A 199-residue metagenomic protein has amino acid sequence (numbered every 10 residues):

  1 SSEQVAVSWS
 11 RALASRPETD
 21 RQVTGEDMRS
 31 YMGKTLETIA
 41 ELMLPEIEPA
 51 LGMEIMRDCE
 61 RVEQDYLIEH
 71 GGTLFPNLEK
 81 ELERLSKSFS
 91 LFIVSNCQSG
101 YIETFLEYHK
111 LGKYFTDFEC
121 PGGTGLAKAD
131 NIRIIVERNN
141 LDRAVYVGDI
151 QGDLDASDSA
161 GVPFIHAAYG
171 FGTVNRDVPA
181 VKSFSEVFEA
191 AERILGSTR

Functional and structural regions predicted by a protein language model:
S1-E26: Active-site neighborhood of HAD-like aspartate-dependent phosphohydrolases
V5, L36, L74, K128: Conserved donor sugar-nucleotide recognition element shared by glycan-biosynthetic enzymes
S10-A14, T35-P49, F105: Helix-loop "lid/cap" segments that line or gate small-molecule binding pockets
S15-R21, I47-L51, K110-Y114: Short helix-capping segments at alpha-helix termini
E41-E79: Metal-dependent phosphoesterase signature
D65-I93, E103, A129: Short, acidic loop-to-helix structural element flanking the phosphoryl-transfer center in phosphate-processing enzymes
S95-C97: Conserved phosphate-coupling serine/threonine residues in phosphotransfer and NTP-handling enzymes
S99, E103-R199: Asp-based, Mg2+/Mn2+-dependent phosphohydrolase catalytic module
